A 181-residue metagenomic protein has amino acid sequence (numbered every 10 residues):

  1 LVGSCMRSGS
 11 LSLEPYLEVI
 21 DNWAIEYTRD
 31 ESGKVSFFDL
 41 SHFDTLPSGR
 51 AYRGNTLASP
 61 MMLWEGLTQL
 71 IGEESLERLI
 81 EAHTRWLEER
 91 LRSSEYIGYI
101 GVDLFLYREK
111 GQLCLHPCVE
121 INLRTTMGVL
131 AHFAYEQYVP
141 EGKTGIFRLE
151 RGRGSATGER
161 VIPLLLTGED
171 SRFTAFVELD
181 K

Functional and structural regions predicted by a protein language model:
L1-Y52, F105-C118: Phosphate-binding site of ATP-dependent enzymes
S4-P15, R50-L113, E150-R153, G158 (+1 more regions): A long amphipathic alpha-helix within ATP-dependent nucleotide-binding catalytic cores
N22, I97-G101, C114-C118, D170-T174: Active-site lining segments that contact anionic ligands and/or coordinate catalytic metals
Y27-R85, N122-E150: ATP-dependent carboxylate/phosphate-activation module, predominantly the ATP-grasp catalytic core and closely related
L104, I121, F176-D180: Short beta-strand element of the conserved SAM-dependent methyltransferase core
P140-K181: Peripheral (often C-terminal) accessory segments that flank ATP-dependent C-N-forming ligase machineries
